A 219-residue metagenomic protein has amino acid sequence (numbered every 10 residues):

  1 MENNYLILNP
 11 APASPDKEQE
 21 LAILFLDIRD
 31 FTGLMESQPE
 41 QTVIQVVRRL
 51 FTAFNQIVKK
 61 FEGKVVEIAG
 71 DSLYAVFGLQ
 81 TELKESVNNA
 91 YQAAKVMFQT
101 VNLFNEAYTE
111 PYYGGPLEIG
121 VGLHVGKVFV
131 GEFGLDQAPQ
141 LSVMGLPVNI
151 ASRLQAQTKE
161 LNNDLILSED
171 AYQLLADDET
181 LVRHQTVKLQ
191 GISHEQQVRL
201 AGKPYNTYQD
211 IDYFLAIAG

Functional and structural regions predicted by a protein language model:
M1-A13: PAS-family sensory modules
A11-Q92: Catalytic NTP-binding/metal-coordinating core of nucleotidyl cyclase/transferase enzymes
I23, L73, I119-V125, V198: A structural signal for short, well-ordered beta-strand segments
R48-G63, L79-V121, V125, L146-Q155: Alpha-helical scaffold within the catalytic cores of cyclic-nucleotide enzymes
L79-S86, V121-L141, E160-L161: Catalytic strand-loop-helix junctions within cyclic-nucleotide turnover domains
T100, F104, D136, Q157-L161 (+1 more regions): Conserved, well-folded catalytic cores of nucleic-acid-processing and energy-transducing macromolecular machines
E118, T158-G219: Intrinsically disordered, glycine/charged-rich C-terminal tails and inter-domain linkers that flank nucleotidyl cyclase
H124-V125, F133, L146-E169, Q190: Catalytic/regulatory signature loops of cyclic-dinucleotide turnover enzymes and related class III nucleotidyl cyclases
